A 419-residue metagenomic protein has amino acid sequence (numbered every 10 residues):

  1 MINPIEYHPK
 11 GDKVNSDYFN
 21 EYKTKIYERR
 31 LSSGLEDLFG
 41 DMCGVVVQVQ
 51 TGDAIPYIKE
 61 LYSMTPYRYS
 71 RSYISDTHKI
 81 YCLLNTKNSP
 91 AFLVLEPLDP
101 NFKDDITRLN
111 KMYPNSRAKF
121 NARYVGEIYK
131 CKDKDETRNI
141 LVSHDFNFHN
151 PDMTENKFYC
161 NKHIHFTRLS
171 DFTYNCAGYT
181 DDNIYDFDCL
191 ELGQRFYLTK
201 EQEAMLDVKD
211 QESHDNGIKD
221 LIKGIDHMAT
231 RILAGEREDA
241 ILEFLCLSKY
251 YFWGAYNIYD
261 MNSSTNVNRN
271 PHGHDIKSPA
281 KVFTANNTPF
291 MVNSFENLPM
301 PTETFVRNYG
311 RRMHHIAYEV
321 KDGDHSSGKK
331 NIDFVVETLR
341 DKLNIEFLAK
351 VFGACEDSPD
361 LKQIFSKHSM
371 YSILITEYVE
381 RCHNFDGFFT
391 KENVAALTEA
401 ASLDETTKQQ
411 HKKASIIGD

Functional and structural regions predicted by a protein language model:
M1-L38, V49, Y69-F102, R108-A118 (+6 more regions): Vicinal oxygen chelate
S16, F39-G40, V46-V49, I55-E60: ATP/Mg2+-dependent ligation/transfer catalytic cores
M42-V45, K223-A229, H314-E319: Glycine- and acidic
D53, S63-R68: Eukaryotic beta-rich interaction modules
Y57-Y62, L141, I241-S248, I373: Conserved active-site tyrosine of GNAT-family acetyltransferases
F120-V125, M313: Eukaryotic phosphotyrosine signaling hubs
E238-L242, Y256: Domain-scale recognition of functional cores that engage charged ligands
Y250-D324: Long, well-ordered mid-to-C-terminal structural blocks that present hydrophobic/aromatic surfaces
